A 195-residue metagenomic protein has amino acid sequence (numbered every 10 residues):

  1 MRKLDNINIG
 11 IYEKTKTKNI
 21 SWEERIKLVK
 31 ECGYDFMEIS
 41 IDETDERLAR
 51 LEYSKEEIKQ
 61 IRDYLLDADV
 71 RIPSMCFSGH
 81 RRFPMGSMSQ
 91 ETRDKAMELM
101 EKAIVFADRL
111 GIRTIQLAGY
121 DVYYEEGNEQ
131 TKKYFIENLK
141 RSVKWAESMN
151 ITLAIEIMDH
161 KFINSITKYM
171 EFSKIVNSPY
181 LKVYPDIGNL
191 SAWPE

Functional and structural regions predicted by a protein language model:
M1-R109, K140, E147, S178: N-terminal pre-domain/capping segments
L4-N8, Q130, E137-E195: Acidic/histidine-rich catalytic cores of soluble enzymes
G10-Y12, P73, I115-Q116, A154 (+1 more regions): Structural detector of well-ordered beta-strand residues that form the stable sheet scaffold of enzyme domains
Y12-K16, S40-T44, F77-H80, Y120-V122 (+2 more regions): Active-site beta-loop-alpha junctions enriched in small/polar residues
N19-I20, E125, F162-I163: Loop/helix-junction capping segments adjacent to catalytic residues or to phosphate/diphosphate-binding pockets
D35, R113, K182: Conserved acidic residues
S87-R93, Y124-K132: Glycine-rich tight-turn/loop motif centered on a GG-T
A107-G127, M149-M158: Active-site groove signature of glycoside hydrolases
